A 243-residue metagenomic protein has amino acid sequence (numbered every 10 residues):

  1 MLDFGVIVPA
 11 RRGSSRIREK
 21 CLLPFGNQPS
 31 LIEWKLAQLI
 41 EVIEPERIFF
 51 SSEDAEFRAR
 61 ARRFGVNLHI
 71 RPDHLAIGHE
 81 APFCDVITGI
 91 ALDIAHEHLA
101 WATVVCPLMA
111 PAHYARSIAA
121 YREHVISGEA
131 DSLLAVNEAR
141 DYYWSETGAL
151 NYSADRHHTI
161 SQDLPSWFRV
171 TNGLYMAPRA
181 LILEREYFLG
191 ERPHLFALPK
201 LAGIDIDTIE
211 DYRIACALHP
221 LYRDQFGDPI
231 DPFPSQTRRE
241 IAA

Functional and structural regions predicted by a protein language model:
M1-R18: N-terminal nucleotide-binding beta1-loop-alpha1 segment
L2, A81, W167-A243: Conserved alpha/beta core of the MobA/IspD/sugar-nucleotide pyrophosphorylase nucleotidyltransferase superfamily
P24, F50, W101, I204: Conserved SAM-binding loop
L31-R47: A short, N-terminal amphipathic alpha-helix
I48-S52, A135: Short internal beta-strands
S52-F57, L181: Short, polar loop motifs at secondary-structure junctions
A55-A100, M109-R116: Short phosphate-binding loop-to-helix
D85, V104-K200: Conserved core of the sugar-phosphate nucleotidyltransferase
